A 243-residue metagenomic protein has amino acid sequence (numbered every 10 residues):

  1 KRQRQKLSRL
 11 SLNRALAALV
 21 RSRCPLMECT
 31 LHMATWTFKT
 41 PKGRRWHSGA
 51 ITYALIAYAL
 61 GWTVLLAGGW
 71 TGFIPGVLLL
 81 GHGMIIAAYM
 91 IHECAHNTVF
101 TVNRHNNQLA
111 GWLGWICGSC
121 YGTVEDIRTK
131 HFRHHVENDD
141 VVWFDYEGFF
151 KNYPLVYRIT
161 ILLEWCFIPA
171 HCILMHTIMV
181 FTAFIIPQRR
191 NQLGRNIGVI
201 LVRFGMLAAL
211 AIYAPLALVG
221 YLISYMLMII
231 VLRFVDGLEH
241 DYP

Functional and structural regions predicted by a protein language model:
K1-G83, M90, C117-L222: Non-catalytic, topology-defining segments of multipass membrane proteins
L79-A87, M226-R233: Alpha-helical transmembrane segments and their membrane-interface exit regions
M84-N103, I127-D139, V235-Y242: Acidic (Asp/Glu-rich) catalytic motifs at the cytosolic membrane interface
T101-I116: Post-HEXXH active-site segment of zinc metalloproteases
R104-Q108, T123-D126, M226-I230: Short acidic-hydrophobic sequence patches enriched in Asp/Glu that either
G111-W112, F149, I230-L232: Short, surface-exposed linear patches
A217-Y242: Aromatic-lined glycan-binding groove of carbohydrate-active enzymes
